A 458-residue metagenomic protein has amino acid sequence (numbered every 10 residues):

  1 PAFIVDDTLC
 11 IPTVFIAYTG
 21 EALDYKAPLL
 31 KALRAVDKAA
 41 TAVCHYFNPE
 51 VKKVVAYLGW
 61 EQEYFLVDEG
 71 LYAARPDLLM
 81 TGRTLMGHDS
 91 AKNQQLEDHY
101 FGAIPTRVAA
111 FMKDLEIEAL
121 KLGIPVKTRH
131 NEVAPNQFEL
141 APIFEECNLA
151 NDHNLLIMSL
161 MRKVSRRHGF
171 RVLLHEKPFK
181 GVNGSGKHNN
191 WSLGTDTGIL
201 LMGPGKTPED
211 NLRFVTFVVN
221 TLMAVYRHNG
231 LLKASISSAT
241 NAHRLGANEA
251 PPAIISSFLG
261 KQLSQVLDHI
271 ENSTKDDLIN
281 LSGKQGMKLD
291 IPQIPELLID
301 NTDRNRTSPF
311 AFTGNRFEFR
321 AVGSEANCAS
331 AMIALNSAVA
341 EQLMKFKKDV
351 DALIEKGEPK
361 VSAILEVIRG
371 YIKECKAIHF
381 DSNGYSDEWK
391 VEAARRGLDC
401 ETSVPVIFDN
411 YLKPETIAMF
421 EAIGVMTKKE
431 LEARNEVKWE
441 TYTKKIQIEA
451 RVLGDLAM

Functional and structural regions predicted by a protein language model:
P1-L174, N183-N435: Glycine-rich, acidic/polar active-site loops that bind/position phosphate-bearing ligands
P178: Glycine-rich N-terminal segment of FAD-binding domains in flavoprotein oxidoreductases, spanning the beta-loop-helix
D300-N305, Q447-G454: Acidic, serine/threonine- and proline-rich low-complexity regulatory regions
R434-V452: Short, charged/polar, low-complexity loop and linker segments that flank or interrupt alpha-helical bundles
